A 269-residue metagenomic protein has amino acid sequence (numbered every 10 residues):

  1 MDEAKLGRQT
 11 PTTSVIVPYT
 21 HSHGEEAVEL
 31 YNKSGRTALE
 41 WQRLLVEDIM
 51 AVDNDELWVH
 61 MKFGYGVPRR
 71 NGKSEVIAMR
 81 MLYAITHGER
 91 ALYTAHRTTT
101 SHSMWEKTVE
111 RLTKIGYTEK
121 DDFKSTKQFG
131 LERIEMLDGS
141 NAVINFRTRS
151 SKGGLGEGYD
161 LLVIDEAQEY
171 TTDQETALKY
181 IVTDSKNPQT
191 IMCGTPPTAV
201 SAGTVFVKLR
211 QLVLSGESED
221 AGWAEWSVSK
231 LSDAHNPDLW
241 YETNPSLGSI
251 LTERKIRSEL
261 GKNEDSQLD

Functional and structural regions predicted by a protein language model:
M1-D269: Phosphate/NTP-binding elements of NTP-utilizing enzymes
